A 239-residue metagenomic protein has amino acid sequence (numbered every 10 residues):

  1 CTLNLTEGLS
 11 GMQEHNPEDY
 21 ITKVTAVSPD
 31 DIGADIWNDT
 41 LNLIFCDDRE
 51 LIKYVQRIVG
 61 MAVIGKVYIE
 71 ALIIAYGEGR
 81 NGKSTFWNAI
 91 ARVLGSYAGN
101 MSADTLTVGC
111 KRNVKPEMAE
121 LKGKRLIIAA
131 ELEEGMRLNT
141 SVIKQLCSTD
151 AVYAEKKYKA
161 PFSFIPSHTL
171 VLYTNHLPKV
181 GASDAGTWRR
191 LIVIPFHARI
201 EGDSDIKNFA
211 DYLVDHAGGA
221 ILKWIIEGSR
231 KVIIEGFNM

Functional and structural regions predicted by a protein language model:
C1-M239: Feature primarily recognizes SF3-like P-loop helicase cores of small DNA viruses
